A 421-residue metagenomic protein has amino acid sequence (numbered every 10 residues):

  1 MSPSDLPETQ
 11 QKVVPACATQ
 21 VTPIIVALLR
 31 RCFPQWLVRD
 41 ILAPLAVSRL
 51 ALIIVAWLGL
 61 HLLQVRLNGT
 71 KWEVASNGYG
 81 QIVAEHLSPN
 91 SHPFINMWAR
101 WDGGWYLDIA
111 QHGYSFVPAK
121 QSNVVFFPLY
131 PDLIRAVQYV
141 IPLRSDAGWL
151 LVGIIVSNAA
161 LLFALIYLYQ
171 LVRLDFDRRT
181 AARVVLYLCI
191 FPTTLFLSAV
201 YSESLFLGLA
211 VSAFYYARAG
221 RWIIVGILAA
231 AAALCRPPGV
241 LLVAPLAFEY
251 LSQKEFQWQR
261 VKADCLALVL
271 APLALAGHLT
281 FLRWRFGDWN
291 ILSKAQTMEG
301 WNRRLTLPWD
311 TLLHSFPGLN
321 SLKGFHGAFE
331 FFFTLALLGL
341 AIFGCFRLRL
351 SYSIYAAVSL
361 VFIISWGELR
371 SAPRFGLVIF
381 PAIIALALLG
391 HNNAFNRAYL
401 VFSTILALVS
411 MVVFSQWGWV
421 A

Functional and structural regions predicted by a protein language model:
A51-W72, W98, A231, V243-R347 (+1 more regions): Membrane-lumen/periplasm interface segments of specific transmembrane helices in polyprenyl phosphate-linked
M97-F116, K120-R144, W309-L313: Short hydrophobic/aromatic helix or loop-helix immediately within or flanking a transmembrane segment in polytopic
Q121-P128, D132, L143-I166, K323-F331: Loop-to-helix entry region of an early transmembrane alpha helix in multi-pass inner-membrane enzymes
I134-Q138, V152-D175, G339-F343: Transmembrane-helix motifs of polytopic, lipid-linked glycan transferases
R144-L151, L168-I190, L350-I354: Transmembrane-helix signature of polytopic, membrane-embedded enzymes that assemble or transfer cell-envelope glycans
Y167-Q170, Y187-I190, L205-I224, V243 (+1 more regions): Specific aromatic-rich, kink-prone transmembrane helix
F176-R178, A213-I224, L251-F256, G390: Membrane-interface transmembrane helices that cradle and orient dolichyl/undecaprenyl
A199-L205, A372: Short acidic/glycine- and proline-prone juxtamembrane loop motifs at membrane-interface regions of multi-pass membrane
